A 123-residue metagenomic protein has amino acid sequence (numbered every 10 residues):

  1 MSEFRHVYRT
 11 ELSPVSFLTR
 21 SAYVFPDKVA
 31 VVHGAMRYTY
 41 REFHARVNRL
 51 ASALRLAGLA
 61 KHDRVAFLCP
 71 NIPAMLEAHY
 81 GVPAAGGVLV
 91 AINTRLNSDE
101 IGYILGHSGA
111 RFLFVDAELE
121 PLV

Functional and structural regions predicted by a protein language model:
M1-E11: Flexible, non-catalytic linker and terminal segments flanking ANL/adenylate-forming cores
F4-R5, R37-Y38, V65-A66, V88-A91: Short, contiguous strand/loop micro-motifs
T10, R20, G87: Ligand-binding pocket scaffold of soluble enzyme catalytic domains
T10, V29-I72, L76-Y80, N97-G102 (+1 more regions): Conserved AMP-binding/adenylate-forming core of the ANL superfamily
P14: Conserved donor sugar-nucleotide recognition element shared by glycan-biosynthetic enzymes
F17, L56-A57, A84-V123: Structural core segment of the AMP-binding/adenylate-forming
R20-P26: Flexible acidic/glycine-rich loop/turn elements at helix↔coil and beta-strand↔loop transitions within catalytic cores
P26-D27, G86: Short, conserved active-site loops that position catalytic residues or coordinate cofactors/metal ions across diverse
